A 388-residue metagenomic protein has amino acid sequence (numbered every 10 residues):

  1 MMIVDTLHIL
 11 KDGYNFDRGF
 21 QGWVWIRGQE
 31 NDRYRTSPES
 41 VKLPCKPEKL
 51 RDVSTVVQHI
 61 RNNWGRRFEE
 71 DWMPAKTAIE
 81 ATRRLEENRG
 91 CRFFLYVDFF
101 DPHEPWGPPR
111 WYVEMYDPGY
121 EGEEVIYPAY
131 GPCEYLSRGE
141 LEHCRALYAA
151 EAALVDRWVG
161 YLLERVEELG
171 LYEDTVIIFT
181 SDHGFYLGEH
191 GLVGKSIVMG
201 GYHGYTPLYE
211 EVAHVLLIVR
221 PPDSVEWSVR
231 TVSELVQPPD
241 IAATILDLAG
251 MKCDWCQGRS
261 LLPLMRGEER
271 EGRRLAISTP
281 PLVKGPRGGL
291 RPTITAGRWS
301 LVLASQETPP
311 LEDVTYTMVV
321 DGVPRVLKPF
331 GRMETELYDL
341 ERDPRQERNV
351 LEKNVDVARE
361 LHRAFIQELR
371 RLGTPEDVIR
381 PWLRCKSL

Functional and structural regions predicted by a protein language model:
M1-L388: Catalytic domains that recognize anionic headgroups
